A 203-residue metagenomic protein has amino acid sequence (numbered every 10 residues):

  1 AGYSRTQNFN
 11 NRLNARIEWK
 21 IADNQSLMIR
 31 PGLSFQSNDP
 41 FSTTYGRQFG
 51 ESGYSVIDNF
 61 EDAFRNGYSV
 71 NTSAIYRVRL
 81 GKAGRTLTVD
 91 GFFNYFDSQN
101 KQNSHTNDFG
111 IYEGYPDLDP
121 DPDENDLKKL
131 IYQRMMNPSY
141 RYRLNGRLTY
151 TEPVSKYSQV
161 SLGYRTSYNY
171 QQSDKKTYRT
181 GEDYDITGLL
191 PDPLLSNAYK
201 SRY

Functional and structural regions predicted by a protein language model:
A1-Y203: Primarily recognizes Gram-negative and organellar outer-membrane beta-barrels
